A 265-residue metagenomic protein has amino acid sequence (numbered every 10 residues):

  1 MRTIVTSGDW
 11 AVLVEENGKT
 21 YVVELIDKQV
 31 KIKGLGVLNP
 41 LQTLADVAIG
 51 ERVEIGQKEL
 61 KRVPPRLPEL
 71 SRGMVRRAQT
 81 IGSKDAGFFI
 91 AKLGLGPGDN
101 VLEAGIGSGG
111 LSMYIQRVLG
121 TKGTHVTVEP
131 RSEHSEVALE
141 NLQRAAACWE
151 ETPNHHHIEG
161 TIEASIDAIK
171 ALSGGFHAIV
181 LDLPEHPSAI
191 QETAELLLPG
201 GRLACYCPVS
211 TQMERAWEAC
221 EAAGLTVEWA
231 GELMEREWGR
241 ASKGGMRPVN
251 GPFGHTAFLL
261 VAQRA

Functional and structural regions predicted by a protein language model:
M1-P64: N-terminal auxiliary segments of SAM/dcSAM-dependent transferases
R2-T3, G73-G87: Conserved SAM-binding loop and adjacent beta-strand
G96, L119-G120, L197-G201: Helix-to-beta-strand junctions that scaffold the AdoMet/dcAdoMet cofactor pocket in Class I SAM-dependent enzymes
G96-G107: Conserved class I S-adenosyl-L-methionine
S108-T121, E192-E195: Conserved SAM-binding loop of SAM-dependent methyltransferases across substrates and taxa, primarily the Class I
K122-V126, L203: Short beta-strand element of Class I
V128-G174, A178-L181, H186: S-adenosyl-L-methionine
P187-F258: C-terminal substrate-binding/active-site "lid" region of AdoMet-derived donor-dependent transferases
